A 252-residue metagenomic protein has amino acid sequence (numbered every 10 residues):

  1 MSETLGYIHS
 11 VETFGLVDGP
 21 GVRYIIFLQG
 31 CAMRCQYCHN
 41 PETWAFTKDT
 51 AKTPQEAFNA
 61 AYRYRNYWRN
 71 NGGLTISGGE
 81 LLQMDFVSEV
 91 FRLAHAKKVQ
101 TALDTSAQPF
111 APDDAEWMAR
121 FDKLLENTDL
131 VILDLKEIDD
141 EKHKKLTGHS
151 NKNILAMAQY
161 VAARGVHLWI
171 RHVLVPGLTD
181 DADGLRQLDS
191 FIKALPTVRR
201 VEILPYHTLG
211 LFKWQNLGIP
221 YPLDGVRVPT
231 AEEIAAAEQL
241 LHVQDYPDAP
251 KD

Functional and structural regions predicted by a protein language model:
M1-F27, M33-K48, R63-N70: N-terminal [4Fe-4S]-dependent radical SAM core
M1-V17, L174-D252: Auxiliary Fe-S-binding modules of radical SAM enzymes
E42-F46, K144-S150, G218-V226: Short glycine-enriched, charge-decorated loop/helix-capping segments at active-site entrances that position
D49-N59: Short cysteine/histidine-rich metal-coordination sites, predominantly Zn2+-binding motifs
A51, G148-N151, V228-A231: Short, conserved loop/turn and helix-capping segments at secondary-structure boundaries that abut family-defining
Y62-N66, N70-G73, L82-L204, L209: Conserved AdoMet/S-adenosylmethionine-binding subsite of the radical SAM
G79: Active-site beta-strand/loop signature of hydrolases that rely on acidic residues for catalysis
